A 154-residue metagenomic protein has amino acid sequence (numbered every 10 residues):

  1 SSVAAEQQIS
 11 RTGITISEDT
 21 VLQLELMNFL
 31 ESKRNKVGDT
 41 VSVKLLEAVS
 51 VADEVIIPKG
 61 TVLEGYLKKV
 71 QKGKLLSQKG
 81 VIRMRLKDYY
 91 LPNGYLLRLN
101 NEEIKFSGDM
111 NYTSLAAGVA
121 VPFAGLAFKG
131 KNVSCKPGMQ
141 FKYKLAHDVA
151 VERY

Functional and structural regions predicted by a protein language model:
S2-E6: Boundary at the C-terminal end of the N-terminal hydrophobic targeting segment
Q7-Y154: Contiguous beta-sheet cores, especially beta-hairpins with glycine/small-residue-rich turns and Gly-(small hydrophobic)
